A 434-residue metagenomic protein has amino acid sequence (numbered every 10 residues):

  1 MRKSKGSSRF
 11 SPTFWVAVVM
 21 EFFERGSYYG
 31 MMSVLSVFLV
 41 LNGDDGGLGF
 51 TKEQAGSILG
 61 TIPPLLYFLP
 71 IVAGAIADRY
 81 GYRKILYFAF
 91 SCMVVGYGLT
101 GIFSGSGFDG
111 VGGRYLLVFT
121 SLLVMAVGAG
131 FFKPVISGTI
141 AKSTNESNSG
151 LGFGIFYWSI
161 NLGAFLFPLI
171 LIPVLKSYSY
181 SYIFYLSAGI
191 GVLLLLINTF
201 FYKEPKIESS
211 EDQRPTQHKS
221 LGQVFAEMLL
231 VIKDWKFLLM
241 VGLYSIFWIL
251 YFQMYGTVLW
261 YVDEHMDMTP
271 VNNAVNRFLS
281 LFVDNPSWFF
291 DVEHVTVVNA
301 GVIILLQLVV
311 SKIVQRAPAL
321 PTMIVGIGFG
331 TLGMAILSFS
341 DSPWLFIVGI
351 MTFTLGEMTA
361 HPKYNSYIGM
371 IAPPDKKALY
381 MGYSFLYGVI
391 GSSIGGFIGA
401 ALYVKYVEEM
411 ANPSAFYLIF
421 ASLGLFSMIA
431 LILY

Functional and structural regions predicted by a protein language model:
M1-P12, N145-G150, L166, L171-T269 (+2 more regions): Intracellular loop-helix junctions on the cytosolic face of multi-pass helical membrane proteins
S33-Q54, G256-D291: Short amphipathic helix-loop junctions that connect adjacent transmembrane helices in Major Facilitator Superfamily/SLC
S57-A75, V297-V310: Central cavity-lining transmembrane alpha-helices of secondary-active solute carriers, predominantly the Major
L66, G150-K176, A188-L194, S384-G399: Glycine-rich segments within core transmembrane alpha-helices of 12-TM secondary carriers
D78-M93, S147, V314-I327: Cytoplasmic membrane-interface "Motif A"-like loop-to-helix N-cap segments of 12-TM Major Facilitator Superfamily
S91-G112, G328-D341: C-terminal ends and interior cores of transmembrane alpha-helices in multi-pass membrane transporters/permeases
F131-N145, M358-P373: Intracellular juxtamembrane helix-capping segments at the cytosolic ends of symmetry-related transmembrane helices
P173-G189, A401-L425: A membrane-interface helix-boundary motif in multi-pass transporters
